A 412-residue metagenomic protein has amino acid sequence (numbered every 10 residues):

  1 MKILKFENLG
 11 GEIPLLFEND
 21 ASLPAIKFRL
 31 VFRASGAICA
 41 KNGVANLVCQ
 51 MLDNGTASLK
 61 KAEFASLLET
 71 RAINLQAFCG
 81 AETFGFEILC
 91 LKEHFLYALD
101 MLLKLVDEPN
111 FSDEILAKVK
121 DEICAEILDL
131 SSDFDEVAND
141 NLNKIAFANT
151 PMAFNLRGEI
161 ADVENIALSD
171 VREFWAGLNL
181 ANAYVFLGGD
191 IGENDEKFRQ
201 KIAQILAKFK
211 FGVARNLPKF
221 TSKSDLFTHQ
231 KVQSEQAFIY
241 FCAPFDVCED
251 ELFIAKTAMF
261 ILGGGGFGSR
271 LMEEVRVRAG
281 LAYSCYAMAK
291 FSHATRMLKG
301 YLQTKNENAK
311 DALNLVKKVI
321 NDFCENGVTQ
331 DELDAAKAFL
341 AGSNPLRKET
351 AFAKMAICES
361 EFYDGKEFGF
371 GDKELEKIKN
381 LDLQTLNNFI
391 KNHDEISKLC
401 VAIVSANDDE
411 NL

Functional and structural regions predicted by a protein language model:
M1-F64, R172-E274, L313, K398-L412: His/Glu-rich zincin catalytic helix
E63-V213, F245, R278-A279, S284-L412: Charge-rich, well-structured scaffold segments of protease-associated domains
